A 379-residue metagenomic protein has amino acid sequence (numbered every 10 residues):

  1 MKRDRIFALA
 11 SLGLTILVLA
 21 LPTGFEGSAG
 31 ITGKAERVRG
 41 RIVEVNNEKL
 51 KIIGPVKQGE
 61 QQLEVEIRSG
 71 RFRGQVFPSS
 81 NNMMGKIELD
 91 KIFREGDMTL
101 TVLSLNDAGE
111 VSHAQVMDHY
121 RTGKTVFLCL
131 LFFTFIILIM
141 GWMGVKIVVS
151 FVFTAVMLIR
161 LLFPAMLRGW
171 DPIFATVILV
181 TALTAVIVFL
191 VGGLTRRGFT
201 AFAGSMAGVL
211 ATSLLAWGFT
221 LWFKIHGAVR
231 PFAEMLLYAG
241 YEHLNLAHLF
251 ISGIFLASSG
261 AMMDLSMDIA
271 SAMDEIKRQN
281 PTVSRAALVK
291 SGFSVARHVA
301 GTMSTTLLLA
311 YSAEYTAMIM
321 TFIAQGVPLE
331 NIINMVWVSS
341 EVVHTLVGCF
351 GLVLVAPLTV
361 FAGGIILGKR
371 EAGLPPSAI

Functional and structural regions predicted by a protein language model:
M1-A35, S377: Hydrophobic secretory-pathway targeting helix
K34-G59: Structural detector for short beta-strands of small beta-barrel domains
G85-G123: Extended, hydrophilic extramembrane loops/domains of integral membrane proteins
L130-I137, W142-L237, L244-A257: Transmembrane alpha-helical segments that form the functional core of multipass membrane systems
L194-G204, F223-E234, D268-N280, L329 (+2 more regions): Juxtamembrane helix-loop transition segments at the membrane interface in multi-pass membrane proteins
G204-V209, A239-L256, T302, T306 (+2 more regions): Pore-lining and gate-forming transmembrane alpha-helices of multi-pass membrane transport proteins
S259-I269, M273-I319, G326: Helical hairpin unit composed of two closely spaced alpha helices linked by a short loop
S294, H298-G301, A310-I379: Hydrophobic alpha-helical transmembrane segments of membrane transport and translocation systems, primarily multi-pass
